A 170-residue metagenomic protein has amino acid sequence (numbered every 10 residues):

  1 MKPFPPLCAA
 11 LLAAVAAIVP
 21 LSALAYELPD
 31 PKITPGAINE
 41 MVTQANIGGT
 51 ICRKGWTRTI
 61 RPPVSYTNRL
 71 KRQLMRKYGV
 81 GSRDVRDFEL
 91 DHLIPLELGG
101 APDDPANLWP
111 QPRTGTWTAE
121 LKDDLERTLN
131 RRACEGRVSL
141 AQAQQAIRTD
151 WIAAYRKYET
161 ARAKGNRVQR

Functional and structural regions predicted by a protein language model:
K2-F88, E97-R170: Nuclease and nuclease-like effector domains acting on nucleic acids or nucleotide cofactors
